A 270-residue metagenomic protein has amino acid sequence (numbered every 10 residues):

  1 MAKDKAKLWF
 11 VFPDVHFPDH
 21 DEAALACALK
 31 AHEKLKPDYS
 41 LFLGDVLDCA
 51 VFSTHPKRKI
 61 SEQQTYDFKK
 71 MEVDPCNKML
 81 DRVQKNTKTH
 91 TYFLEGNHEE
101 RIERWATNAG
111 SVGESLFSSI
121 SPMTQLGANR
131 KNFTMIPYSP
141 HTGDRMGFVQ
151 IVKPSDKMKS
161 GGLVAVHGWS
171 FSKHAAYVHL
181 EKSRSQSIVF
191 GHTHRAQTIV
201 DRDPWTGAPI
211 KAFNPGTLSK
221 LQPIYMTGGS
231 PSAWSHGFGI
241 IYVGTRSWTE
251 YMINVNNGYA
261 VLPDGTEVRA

Functional and structural regions predicted by a protein language model:
M1-F10, K157-V164: Beta-strand-turn-beta hairpins that frame and shape the catalytic cleft of phosphate-ester-processing enzymes
K3-L8, K34-L35, Y251-A270: Polar, enzyme-active/binding microenvironments
V11, S40-L43, H90-G96, I151 (+3 more regions): A structural signal for short, well-ordered beta-strand segments and their strand-loop junctions that often border
F12-K131: Core catalytic region of metal-dependent phosphoesterases/phosphodiesterases, especially metallo-beta-lactamase-like
A26-L29, K78-L80, R145-M146, I151-S155 (+1 more regions): A generic local structural motif
Y92-H98, P137-D144, Y251-N256: Acidic carboxylate-rich catalytic motifs and surrounding loops in phosphoryl-/glycosyl-chemistry enzymes
S115-G162: Metallo-beta-lactamase
G161-V255: Conserved beta-sheet core of the metallophosphoesterase superfamily
